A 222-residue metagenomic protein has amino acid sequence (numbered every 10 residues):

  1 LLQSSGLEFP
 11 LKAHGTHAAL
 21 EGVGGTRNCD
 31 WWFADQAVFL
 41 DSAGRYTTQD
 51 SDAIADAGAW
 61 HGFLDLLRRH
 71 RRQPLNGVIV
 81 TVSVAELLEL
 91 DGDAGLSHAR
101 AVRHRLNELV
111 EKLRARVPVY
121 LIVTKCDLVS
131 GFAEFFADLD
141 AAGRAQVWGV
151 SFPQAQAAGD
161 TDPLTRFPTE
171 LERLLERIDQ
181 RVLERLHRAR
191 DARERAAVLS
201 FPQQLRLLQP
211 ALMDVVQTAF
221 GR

Functional and structural regions predicted by a protein language model:
L1-R222: Basic, amphipathic N-terminal segments
